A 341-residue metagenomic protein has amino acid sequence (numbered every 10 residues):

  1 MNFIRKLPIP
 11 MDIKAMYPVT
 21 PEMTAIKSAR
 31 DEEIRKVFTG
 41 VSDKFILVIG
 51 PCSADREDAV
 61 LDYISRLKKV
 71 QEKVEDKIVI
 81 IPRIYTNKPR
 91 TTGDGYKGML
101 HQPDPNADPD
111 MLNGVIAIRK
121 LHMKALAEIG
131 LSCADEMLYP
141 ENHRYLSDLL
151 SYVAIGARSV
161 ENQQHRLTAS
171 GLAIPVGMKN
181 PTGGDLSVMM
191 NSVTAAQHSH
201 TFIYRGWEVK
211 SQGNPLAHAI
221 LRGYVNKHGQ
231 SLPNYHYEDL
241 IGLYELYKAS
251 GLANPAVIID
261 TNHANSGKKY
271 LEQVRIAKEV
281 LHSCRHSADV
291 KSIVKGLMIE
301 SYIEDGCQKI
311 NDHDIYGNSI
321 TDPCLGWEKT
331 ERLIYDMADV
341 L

Functional and structural regions predicted by a protein language model:
M1-T39: N- or domain-start disorder-to-order transition segments that initiate the globular core
R5, I64, K77-G242, H263-A264 (+6 more regions): Active-site-facing alpha/beta catalytic cores
M23-V37, V70-I81, N87, I118: N-terminal beta-rich core of secreted/periplasmic extracellular enzymes
F38-V41, K68-E75, M123-E128, S211 (+1 more regions): Acidic (Asp/Glu)-rich catalytic clusters
I46-A59, D322: Conserved phosphate/anionic-ligand binding catalytic regions in large, soluble enzymes, centered on
G50, I259, G326: Conserved, mostly hydrophobic/aromatic
C52-D55, N254, N262-K268: Short acidic, Gly/Ser-rich segments with clustered Asp/Glu that frequently serve as metal-coordination loops in enzyme
Y302-L341: Internal helix-turn-beta structural module
